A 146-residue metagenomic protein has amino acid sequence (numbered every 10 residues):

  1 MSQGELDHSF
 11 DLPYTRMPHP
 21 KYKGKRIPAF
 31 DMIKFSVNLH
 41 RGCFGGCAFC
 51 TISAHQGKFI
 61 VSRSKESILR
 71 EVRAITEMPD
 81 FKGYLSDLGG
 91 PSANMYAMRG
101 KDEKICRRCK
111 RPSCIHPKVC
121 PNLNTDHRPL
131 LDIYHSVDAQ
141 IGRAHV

Functional and structural regions predicted by a protein language model:
M1-I33: Flexible, acidic/Gly-rich N-terminal and inter-domain linker regions that tether and position cofactor-handling modules
S2-Q3, R16-M17, F44-G46, Q56-F59 (+1 more regions): Flexible loop/turn segments at secondary-structure boundaries
S9, C43, C47, I68: Conserved, mostly hydrophobic/aromatic
P20-G24, K34-S36, R70-A74, D132-S136: Short alpha-helical segments and helix-capping/turn motifs at coil-helix boundaries
K23-T51, Y84: N-terminal pre-triad scaffold of radical SAM enzymes
C50-S67: Iron-sulfur (Fe-S) cluster-binding segments and ferredoxin-like electron-carrier domains, especially [2Fe-2S]
K65-L69, H127-L130: Amphipathic alpha-helical segments in well-structured domains
A74-H145: Conserved SAM/AdoMet-binding glycine-rich loop
